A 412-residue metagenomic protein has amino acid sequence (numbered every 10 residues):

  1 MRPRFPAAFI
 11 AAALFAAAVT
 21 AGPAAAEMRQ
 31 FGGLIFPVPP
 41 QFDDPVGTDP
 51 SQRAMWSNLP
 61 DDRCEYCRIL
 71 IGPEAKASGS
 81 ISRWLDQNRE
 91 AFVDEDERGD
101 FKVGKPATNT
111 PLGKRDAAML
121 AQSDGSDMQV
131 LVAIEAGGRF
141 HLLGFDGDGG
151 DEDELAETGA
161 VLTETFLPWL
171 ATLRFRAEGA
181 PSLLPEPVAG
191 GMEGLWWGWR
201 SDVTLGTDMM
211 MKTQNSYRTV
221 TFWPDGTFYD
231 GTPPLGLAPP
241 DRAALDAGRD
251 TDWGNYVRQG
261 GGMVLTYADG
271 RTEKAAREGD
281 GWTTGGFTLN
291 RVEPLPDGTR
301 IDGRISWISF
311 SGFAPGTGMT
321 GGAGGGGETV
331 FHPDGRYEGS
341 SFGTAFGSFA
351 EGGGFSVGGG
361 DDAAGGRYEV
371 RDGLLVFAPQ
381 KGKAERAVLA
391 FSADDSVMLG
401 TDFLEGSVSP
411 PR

Functional and structural regions predicted by a protein language model:
M1-F5: N-terminal secretory signal peptides that target proteins for export/translocation
A8-T20: Bacterial N-terminal signal peptides
A25-G72, K76-R412: Lipid interaction determinants
